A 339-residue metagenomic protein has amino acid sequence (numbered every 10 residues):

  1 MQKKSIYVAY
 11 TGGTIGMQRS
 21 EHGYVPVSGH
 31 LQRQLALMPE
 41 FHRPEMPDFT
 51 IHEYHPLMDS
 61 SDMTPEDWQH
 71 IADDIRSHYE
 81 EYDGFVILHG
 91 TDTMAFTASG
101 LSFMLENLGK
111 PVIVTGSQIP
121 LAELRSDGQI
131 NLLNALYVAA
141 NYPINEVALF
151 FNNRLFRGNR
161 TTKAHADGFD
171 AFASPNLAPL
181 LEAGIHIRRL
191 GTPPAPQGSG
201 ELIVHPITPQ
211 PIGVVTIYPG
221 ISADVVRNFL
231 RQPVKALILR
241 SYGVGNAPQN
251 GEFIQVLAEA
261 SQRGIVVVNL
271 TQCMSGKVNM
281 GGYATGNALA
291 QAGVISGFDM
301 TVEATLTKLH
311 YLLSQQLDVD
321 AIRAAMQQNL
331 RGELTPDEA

Functional and structural regions predicted by a protein language model:
M1-S77, Q255: ATP/NTP phosphate-donor binding region
Q2-G13, R19, L31-R43, R157-V244 (+2 more regions): Accessory alpha-helical/coil subdomains and C-terminal extensions that flank or cap enzyme catalytic cores
A9-T11, I87-H89, I113-G116, A148-N152 (+3 more regions): Short beta-strand segments
R19-H22, A98-S99, L124-D127, R157-K163 (+1 more regions): Short acidic, glycine/serine/threonine-rich loops at helix termini
L88-K110, Q249-V256: Short Gly/Thr/Asp-enriched flexible loops that form oxyanion-binding sites at enzyme active sites
A98-D127, L136-Y142, S261-T271: Short, acidic/small-residue loops that bind anionic groups at enzyme active sites
V114-G184: Internal gly/pro-rich beta-alpha loop/helix module that stabilizes soluble enzyme cofactors or their anionic handles
V244-A339: C-terminal non-catalytic interaction/assembly regions of soluble proteins
